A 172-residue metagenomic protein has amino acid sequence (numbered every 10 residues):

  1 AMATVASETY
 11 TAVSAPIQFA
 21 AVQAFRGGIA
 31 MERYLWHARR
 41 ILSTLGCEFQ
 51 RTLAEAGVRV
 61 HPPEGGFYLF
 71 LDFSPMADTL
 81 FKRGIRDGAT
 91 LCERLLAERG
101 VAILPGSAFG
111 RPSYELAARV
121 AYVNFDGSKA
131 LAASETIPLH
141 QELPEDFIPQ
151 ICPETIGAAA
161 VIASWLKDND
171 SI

Functional and structural regions predicted by a protein language model:
A1-I172: PLP-dependent class I/II
